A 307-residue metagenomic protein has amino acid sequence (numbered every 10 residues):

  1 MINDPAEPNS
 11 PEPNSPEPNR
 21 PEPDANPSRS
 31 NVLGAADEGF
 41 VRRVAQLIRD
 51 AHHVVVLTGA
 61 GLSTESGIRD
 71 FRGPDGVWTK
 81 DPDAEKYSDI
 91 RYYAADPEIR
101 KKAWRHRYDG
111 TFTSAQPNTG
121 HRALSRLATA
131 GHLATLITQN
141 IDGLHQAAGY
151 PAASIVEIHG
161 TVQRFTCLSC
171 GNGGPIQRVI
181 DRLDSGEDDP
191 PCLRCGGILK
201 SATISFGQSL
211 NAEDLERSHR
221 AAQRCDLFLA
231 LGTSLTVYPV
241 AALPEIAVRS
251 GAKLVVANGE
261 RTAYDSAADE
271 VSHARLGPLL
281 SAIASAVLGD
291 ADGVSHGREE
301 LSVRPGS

Functional and structural regions predicted by a protein language model:
M1-S307: Conserved catalytic core of sirtuin-type NAD+-dependent deacylases
